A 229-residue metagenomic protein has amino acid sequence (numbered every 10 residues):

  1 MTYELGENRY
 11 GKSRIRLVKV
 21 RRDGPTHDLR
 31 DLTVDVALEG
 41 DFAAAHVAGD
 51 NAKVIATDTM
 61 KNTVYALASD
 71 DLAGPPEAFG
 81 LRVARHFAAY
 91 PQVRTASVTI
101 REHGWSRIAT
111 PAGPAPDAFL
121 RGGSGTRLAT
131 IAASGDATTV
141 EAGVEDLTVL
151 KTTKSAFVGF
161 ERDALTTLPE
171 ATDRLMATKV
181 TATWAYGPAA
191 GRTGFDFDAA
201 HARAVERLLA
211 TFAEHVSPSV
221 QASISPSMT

Functional and structural regions predicted by a protein language model:
M1-M228: N-terminal intrinsically disordered, cationic/polar leader segments that include organellar targeting peptides
